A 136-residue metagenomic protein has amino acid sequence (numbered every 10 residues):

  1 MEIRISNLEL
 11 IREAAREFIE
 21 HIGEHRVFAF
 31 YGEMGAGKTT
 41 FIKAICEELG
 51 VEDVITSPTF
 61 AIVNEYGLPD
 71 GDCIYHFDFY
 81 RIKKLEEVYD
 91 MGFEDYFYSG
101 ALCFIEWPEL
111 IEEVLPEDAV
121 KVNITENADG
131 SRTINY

Functional and structural regions predicted by a protein language model:
M1, E47, E86-V88, E94-Y136: Short phosphate-coordinating micro-motif centered on Lys-Gly-acidic
M1-E17: N-terminal pre-Walker A segment at the start of P-loop NTPase domains
I19-H25: Phosphate-binding P-loop
F28-F30: Hydrophobic anchor at the beta1->P-loop junction of P-loop NTPases
M34: The conserved Walker
K38: Conserved lysine of the Walker
V51-Y66: Short beta-strand-centered segment that lines the nucleotide-binding/catalytic pocket of NTP-utilizing
Y66-Y96: Mid-chain, well-packed structural core segment of small domains
